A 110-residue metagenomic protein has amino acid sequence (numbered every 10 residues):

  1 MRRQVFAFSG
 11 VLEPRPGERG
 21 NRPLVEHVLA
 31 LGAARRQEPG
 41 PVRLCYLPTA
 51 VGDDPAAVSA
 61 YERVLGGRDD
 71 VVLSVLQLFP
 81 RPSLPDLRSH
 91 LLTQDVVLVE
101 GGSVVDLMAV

Functional and structural regions predicted by a protein language model:
M1-V110: Hydrophobic N-terminal alpha-helices or hydrophobic patches in metabolic proteins across all domains of life
